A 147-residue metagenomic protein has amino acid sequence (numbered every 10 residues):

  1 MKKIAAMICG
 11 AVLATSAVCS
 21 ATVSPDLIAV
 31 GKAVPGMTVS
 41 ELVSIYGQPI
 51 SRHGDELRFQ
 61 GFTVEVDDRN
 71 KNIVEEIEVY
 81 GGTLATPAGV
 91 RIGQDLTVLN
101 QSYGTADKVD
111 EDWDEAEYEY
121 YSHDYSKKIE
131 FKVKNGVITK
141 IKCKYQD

Functional and structural regions predicted by a protein language model:
M1-I4: Positively charged n-region of N-terminal signal peptides that target proteins for export
M7, S20, V74-I77: A short alpha-helix capping/helix-coil boundary motif
I8-S16: Bacterial N-terminal signal peptides
A17-I28: Sec-dependent signal peptide cleavage junction
D26-K32, T83-V90, K128: Second-shell loop/turn segments in exported
M37-N72, E76-G82, R91-D147: A cross-family detector of function-defining hotspots
